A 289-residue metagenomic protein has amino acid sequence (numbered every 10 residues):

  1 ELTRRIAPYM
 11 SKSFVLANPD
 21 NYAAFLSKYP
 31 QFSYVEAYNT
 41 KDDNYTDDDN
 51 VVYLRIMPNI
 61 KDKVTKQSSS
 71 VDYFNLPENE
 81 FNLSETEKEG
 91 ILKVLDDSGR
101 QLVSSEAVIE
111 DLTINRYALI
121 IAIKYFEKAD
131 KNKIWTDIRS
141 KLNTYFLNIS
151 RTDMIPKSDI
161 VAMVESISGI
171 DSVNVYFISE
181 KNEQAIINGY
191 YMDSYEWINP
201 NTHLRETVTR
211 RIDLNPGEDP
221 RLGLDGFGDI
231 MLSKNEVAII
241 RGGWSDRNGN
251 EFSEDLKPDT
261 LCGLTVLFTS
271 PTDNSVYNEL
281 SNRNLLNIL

Functional and structural regions predicted by a protein language model:
E1-Y9: Single conserved position on a long alpha-helix in the C-terminal lobe of the eukaryotic protein kinase
S13-P156, I160-M163, K257-T260, S275-L289: Carbohydrate-recognition loop of C-type lectin domains
V15, A23, E110, N132-L289: An aromatic-glycine-centered, glycine-rich loop/turn in mixed alpha/beta architecture
